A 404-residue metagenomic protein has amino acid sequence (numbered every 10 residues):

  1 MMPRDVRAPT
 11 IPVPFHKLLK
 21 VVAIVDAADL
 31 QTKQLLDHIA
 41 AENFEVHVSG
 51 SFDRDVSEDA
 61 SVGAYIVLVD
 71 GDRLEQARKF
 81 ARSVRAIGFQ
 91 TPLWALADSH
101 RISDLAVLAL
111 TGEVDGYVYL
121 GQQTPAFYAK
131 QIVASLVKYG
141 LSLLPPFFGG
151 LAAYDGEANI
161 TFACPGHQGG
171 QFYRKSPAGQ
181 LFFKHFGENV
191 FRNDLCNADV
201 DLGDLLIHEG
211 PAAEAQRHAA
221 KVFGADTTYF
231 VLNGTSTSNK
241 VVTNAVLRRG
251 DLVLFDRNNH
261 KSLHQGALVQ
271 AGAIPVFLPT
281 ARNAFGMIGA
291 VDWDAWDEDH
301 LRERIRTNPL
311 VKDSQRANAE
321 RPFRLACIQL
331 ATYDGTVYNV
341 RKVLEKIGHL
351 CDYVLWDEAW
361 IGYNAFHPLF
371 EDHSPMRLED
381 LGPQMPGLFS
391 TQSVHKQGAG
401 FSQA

Functional and structural regions predicted by a protein language model:
V6, L36-S61, L74-E75, E298-S314: A short, well-structured beta->alpha microelement
P9-A40, F44-V48, D55, V67 (+3 more regions): Conserved acidic segment of CheY-like receiver
A23-L30, G50-F52, I66-D72, L96-H100 (+3 more regions): Structural motif
L30-Q34, F52-Q90, A97-L105: Conserved phosphotransfer microenvironments
S49-S51, R82, Q90, A106-V107 (+2 more regions): Conserved PLP-enzyme active-site core in the AAT-like
H100-G116: Alpha4 helix (beta4-alpha4-beta5 surface) of REC/receiver domains from two-component response regulators
P125-R192, N197: Terpene synthase/cyclase
K184-S238: Conserved N-terminal alpha-helix of the aminotransferase class I/II PLP-enzyme fold
